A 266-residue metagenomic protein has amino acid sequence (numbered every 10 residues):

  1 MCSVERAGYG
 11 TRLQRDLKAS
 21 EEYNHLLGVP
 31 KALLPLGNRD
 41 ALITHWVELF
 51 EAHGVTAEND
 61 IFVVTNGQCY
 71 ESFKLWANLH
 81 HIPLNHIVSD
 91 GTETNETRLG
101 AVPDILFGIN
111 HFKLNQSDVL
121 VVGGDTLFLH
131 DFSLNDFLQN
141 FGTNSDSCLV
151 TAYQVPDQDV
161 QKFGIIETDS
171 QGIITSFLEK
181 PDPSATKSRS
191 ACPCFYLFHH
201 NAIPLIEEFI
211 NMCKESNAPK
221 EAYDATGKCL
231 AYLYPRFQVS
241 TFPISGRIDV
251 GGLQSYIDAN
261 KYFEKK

Functional and structural regions predicted by a protein language model:
M1-P30, P35-V121, L129: Conserved N-terminal catalytic core of the sugar/cofactor nucleotidyltransferase
L33, I165-T168, T241: A structural signal for short hydrophobic beta-strand segments in well-ordered beta-sheet cores
F62-V63, L120-V121, C148-T151, T241: Structural beta-sheet core signal
G67-Q68, F132, N201, Q254: Alpha-helix/helix-capping structural signal
G124: Short acidic donor-binding/metal-coordinating loop in glycosyltransferase active sites
F128-H130, F198: Hydrophobic/aromatic residue at the end of a short beta strand that borders the catalytic acidic motif
H130-V160: Conserved donor-nucleotide/metal-binding helix-loop-beta segment in metal-dependent transferases, i.e., the alpha-helix
L138-G142, S170-D249, L253-K266: Catalytic-core segments of class I nucleotidyltransferases/pyrophosphorylases that form NMP-activated intermediates
